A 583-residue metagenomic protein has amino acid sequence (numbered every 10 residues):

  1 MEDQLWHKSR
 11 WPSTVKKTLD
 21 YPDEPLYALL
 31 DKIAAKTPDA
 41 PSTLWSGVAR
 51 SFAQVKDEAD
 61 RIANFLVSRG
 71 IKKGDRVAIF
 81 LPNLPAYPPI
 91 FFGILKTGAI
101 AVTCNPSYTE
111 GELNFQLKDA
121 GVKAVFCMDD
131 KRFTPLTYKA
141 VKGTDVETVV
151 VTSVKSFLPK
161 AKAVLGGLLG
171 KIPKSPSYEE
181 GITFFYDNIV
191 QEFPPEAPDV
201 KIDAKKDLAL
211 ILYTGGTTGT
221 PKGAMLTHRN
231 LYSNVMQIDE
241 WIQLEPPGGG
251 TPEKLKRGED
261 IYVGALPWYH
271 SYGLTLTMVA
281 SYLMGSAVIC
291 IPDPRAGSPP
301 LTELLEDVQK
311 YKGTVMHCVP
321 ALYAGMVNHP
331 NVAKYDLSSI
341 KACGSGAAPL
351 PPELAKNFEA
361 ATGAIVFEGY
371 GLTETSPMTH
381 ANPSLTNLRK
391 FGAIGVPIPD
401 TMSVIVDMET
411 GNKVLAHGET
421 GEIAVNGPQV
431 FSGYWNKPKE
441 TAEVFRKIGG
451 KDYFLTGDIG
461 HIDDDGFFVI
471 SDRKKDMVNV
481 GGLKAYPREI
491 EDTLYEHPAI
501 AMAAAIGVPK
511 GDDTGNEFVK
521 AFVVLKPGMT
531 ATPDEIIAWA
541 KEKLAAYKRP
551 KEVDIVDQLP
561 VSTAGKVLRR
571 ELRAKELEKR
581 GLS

Functional and structural regions predicted by a protein language model:
D20-P22, P41-L84, P88-F92, T109-N114: Conserved AMP-binding/adenylate-forming core of the ANL superfamily
S51-A53, A209-Q237: Conserved AMP-binding A3 loop
S68-R69, K96-Q191, P527-M529, E542: Structural core segment of the AMP-binding/adenylate-forming
Y108, F115, V125-D130, Q309 (+8 more regions): AMP-binding/adenylate-forming catalytic core of the ANL superfamily
T152, A545-V567: AMP-binding/adenylate-forming catalytic domain of the ANL superfamily
K174-Y213, T220, P246-I261: Conserved pre-ATP/AMP-binding loop-to-beta segment of ANL
Y232-G264, Y269-T314, H329: Conserved AMP-binding/adenylation subdomain of ANL enzymes
I291, V327, K341-C343, L350-G369 (+4 more regions): Conserved AMP-binding/adenylate-forming
